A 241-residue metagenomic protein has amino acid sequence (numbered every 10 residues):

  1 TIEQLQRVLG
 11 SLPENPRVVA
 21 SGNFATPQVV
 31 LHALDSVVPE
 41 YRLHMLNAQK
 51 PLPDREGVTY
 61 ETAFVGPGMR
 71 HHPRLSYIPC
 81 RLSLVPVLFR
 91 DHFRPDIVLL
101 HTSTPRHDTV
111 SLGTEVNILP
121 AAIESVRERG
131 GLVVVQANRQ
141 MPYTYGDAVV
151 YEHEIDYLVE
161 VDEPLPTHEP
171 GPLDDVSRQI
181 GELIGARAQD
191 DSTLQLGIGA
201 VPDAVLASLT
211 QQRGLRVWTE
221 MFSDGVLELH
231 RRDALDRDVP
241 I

Functional and structural regions predicted by a protein language model:
T1-I241: Conserved alpha/beta enzyme-core scaffold
